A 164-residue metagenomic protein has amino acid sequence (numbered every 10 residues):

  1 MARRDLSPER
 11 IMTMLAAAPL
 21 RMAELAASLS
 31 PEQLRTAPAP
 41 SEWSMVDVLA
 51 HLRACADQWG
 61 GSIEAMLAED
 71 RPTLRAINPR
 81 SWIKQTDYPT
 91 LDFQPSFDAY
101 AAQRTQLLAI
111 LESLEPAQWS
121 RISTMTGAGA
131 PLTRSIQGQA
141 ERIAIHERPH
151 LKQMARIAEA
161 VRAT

Functional and structural regions predicted by a protein language model:
M1-A2, R80-Y88, G127-G129: A short small-residue
M1-L20: Extreme N-terminal tail/first-helix region
D5-E9, M45, L49, P89-F97 (+2 more regions): Active-site oxyanion-binding pockets that recognize sulfate/phosphate
M14-A18, L25, I83-R121, E141: Acidic/histidine-rich alpha-helical segments that form the ligand environment of transition-metal centers
A18-R21, L25, C55, Q103 (+2 more regions): Amphipathic, well-ordered alpha-helical segments in soluble domains
S28-L29, A39: A glycine-rich, hydrophobic loop/mini-helix early in the fold
R35-R80, L108, W119-T164: Short, contiguous alpha-helical
